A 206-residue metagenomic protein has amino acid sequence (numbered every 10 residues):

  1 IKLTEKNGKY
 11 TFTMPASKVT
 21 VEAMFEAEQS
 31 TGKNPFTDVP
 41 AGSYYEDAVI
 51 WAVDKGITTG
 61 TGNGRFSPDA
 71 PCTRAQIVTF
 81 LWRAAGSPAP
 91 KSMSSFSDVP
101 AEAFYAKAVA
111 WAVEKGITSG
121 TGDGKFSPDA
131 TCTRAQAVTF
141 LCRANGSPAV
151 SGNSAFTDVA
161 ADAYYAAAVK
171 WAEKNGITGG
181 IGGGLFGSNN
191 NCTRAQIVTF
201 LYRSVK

Functional and structural regions predicted by a protein language model:
K2-E5, E26-E46, D54, T59-A108 (+3 more regions): Feature responds to low-complexity, polar/acidic, surface-exposed segments characteristic of secreted/exported proteins
G8-F12, V19: Short strand-edge motifs at loop-to-beta-strand transitions and within beta-strands of extracellular beta-rich domains
M14-S17, T131: Secondary-structure transition/turn motif
K18-V21, Q29-S30: Short, charged/polar, Gly/Pro-enriched secondary-structure boundary elements
A168-N175: Short glycine/proline-rich, acidic loop/turn segments that cap or connect secondary-structure elements
I197-T199: Short, structured beta-strand segments at or near domain termini in extracellular proteins/domains
